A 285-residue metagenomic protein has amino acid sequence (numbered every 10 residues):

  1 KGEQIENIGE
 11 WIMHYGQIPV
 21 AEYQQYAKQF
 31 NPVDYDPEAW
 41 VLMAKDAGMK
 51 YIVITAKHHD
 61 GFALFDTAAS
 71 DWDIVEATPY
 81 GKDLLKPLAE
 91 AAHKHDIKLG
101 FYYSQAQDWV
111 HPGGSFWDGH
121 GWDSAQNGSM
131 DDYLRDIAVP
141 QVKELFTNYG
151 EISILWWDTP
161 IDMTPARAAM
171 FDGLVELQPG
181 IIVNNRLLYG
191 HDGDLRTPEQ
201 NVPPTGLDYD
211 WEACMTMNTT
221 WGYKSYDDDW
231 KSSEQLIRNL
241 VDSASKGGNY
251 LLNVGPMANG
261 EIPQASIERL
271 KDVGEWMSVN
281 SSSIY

Functional and structural regions predicted by a protein language model:
K1-Y285: Mature catalytic domains of secreted/periplasmic carbohydrate-active enzymes
